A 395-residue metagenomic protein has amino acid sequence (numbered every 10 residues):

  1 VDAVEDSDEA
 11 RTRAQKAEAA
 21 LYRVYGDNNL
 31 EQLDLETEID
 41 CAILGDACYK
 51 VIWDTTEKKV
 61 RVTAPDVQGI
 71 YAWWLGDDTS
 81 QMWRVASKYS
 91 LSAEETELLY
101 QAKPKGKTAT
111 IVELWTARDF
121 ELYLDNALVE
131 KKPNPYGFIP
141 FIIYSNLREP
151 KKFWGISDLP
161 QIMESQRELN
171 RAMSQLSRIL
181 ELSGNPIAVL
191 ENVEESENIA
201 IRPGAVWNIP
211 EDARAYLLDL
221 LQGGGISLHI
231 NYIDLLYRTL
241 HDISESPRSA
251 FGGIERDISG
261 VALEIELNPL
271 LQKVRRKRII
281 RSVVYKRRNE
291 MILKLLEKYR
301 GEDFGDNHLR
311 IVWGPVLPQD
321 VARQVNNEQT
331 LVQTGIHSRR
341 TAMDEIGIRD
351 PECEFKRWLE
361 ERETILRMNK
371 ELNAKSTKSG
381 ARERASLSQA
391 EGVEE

Functional and structural regions predicted by a protein language model:
V1-D2, L33-A42, L159-L176, R281: Short, Φ-rich (hydrophobic/aromatic) sequence segments
V1-E5, E9, T37, S157 (+2 more regions): Conserved aromatic-histidine-acidic binding/catalytic patches
V1-I139, I292, L296-D303: Structured, mid-chain assembly/scaffold modules that mediate subunit interfaces within large macromolecular complexes
D2-V4, D34-D40, V51-D54, L180-N192 (+4 more regions): Short coil/turn segments at secondary-structure boundaries
A19-L30, I43, D54, R167 (+6 more regions): A broad, structural surface signal
Y49, Q166-L169, A342: Short low-polarity hydrophobic stretches
L122-I265: Extended, charged amphipathic alpha-helical segments
E194-E195, I201-Y216, L220, S227-L228 (+1 more regions): C-terminal helix-loop subdomains that flank or include functional centers
